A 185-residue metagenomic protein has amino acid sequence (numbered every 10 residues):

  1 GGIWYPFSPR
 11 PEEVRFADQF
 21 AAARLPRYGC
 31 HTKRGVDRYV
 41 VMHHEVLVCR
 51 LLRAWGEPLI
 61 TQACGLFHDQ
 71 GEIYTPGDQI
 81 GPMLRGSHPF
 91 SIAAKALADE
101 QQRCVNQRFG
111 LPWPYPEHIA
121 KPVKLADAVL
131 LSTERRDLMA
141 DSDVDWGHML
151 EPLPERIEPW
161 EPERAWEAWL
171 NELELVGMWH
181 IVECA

Functional and structural regions predicted by a protein language model:
G1-A185: Metal-dependent phosphohydrolase cores
